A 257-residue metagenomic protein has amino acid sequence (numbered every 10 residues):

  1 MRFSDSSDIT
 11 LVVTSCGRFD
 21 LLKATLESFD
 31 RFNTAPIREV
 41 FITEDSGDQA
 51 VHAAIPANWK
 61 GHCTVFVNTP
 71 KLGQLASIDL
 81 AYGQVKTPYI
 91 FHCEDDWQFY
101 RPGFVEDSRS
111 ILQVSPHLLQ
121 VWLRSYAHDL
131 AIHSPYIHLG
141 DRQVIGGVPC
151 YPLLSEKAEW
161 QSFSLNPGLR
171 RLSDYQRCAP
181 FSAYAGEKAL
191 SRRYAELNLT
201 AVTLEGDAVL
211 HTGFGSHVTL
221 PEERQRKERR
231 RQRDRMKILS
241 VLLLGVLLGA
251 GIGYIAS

Functional and structural regions predicted by a protein language model:
M1-E27: N-proximal low-complexity "stem/linker" segments adjacent to membrane-targeting elements
A24, W160-G253: C-terminal catalytic/acceptor-binding lobe
S28-I37: Short, acidic, metal-binding catalytic loop of nucleotide-sugar glycosyltransferases
I42-H52: A conserved acidic beta->alpha catalytic loop
T69-Q84: Glycine-rich, basic loop-to-helix element that forms the pyrophosphate-binding segment of sugar-nucleotide handling
I90: Short aromatic/hydrophobic "clamp" motif used to bind/position activated sugar donors
P102-L123: Conserved donor-nucleotide/metal-binding helix-loop-beta segment in metal-dependent transferases, i.e., the alpha-helix
V121-Y136: Short beta-strand-to-loop element that shapes/binds the nucleotide-sugar donor at the catalytic cleft/hinge
